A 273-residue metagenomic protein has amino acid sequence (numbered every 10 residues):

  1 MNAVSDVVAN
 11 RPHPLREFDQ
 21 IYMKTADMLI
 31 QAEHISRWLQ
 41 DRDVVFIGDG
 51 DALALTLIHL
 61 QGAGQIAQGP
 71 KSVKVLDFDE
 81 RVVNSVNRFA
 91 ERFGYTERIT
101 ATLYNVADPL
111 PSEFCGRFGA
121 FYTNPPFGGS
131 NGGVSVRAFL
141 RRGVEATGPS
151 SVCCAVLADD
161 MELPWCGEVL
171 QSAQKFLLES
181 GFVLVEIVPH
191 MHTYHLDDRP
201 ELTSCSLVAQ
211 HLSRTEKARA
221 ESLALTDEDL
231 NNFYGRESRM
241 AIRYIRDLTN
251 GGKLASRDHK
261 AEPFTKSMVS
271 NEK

Functional and structural regions predicted by a protein language model:
M1-G64, D258, E262-K273: S-adenosyl-L-methionine
Q68-L76: Short beta-strand element of Class I
L76-G116, A120: S-adenosyl-L-methionine
Y95, N131, A146-P149: Helix-to-beta-strand junctions that scaffold the AdoMet/dcAdoMet cofactor pocket in Class I SAM-dependent enzymes
G129-G143: A short, conserved alpha-helix within the catalytic core of class I
T147-E162: Conserved beta-strand signature within the Rossmann-like core of class I S-adenosyl-L-methionine
P164-R239: Class I S-adenosyl-L-methionine
A209-R214, A224-K273: C-terminal lobe and adjacent flexible extensions of AdoMet/dcAdoMet transferase-like proteins
